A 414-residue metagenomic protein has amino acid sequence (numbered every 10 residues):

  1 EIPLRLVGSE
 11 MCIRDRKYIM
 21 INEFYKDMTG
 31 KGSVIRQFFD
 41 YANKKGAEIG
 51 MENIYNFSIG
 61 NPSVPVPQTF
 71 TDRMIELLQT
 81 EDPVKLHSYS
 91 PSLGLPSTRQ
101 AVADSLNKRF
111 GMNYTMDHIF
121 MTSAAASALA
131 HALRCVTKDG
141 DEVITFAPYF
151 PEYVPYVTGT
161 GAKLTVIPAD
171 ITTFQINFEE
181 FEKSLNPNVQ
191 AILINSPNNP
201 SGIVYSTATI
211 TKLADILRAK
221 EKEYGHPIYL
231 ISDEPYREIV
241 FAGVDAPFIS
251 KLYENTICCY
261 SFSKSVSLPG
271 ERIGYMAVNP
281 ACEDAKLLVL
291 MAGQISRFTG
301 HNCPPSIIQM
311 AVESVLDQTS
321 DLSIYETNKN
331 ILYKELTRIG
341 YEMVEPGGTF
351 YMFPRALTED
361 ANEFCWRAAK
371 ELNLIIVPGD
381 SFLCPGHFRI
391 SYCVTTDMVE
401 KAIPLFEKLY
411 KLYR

Functional and structural regions predicted by a protein language model:
E1-D15: Single conserved hydrophobic/aromatic residue that forms the stacking wall/gate of nucleotide- or nucleobase-binding
M11-C12, F57, S196-N199: Flexible low-complexity scaffold tracts in large eukaryotic assembly proteins
R16-Y18, D104, K108, E182 (+3 more regions): PLP-dependent enzyme catalytic core of the Aspartate aminotransferase-like
I21, K26-A124, H131, V315-T319 (+1 more regions): N-terminal small-domain helix-loop-helix segment of the aminotransferase-like
P65, Y325-N330, I339-E371, F388 (+1 more regions): Conserved PLP-binding catalytic core of the aspartate aminotransferase-like
K85-G225, R237-L252, V399: Conserved core of the PLP fold type I
E254-E326, N330-K334, Y410: Conserved core segment of the aminotransferase class I/II
T299-P305, L316-D321, N330-L357, P378-L383 (+1 more regions): Conserved small-domain helix->loop->beta segment predominantly found in fold-type I
